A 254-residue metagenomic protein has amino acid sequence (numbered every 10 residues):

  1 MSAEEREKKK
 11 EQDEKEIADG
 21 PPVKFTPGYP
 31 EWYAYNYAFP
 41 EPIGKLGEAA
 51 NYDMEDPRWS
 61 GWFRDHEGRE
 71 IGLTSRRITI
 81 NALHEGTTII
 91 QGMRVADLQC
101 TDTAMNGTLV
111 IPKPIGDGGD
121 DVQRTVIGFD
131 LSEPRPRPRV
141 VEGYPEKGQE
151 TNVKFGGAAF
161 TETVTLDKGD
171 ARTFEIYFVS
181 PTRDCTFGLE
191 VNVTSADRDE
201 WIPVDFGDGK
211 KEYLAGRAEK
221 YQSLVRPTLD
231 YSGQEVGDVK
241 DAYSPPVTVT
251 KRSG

Functional and structural regions predicted by a protein language model:
E4-P57: N-terminal leader/pro-regions and domain N-caps
R58-I71, N81-T88, T103: Short, solvent-exposed beta-strand/turn "edge" segments of beta-rich domains on protein surfaces
N81-E85, C100, V179-R183: Short solvent-exposed strand-capping/beta-turn motif centered on an Asx-Ser/Thr pair
G86-R94, A104-G107, R139-E142, G188: Short, hydrophobic/aromatic beta-strand segments
L98-I111, A196-P203: Short aromatic-acidic-glycine turn motif
T103-L131: Polysaccharide-binding surfaces and accessory modules of carbohydrate-active proteins
I127-F155, T186-G254: Acidic, serine/threonine- and proline-rich intrinsically disordered appendage/tail regions
E150-C185: Low-complexity, intrinsically disordered segments enriched in Ser/Thr together with acidic residues
